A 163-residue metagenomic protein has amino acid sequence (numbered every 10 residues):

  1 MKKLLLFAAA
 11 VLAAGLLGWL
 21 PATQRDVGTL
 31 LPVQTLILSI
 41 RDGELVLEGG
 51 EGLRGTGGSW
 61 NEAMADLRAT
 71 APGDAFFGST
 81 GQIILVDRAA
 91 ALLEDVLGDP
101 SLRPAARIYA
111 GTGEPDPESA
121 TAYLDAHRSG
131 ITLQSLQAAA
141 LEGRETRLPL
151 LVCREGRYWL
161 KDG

Functional and structural regions predicted by a protein language model:
M1-G163: Membrane-proximal alpha-helical signals and transmembrane carboxylates
